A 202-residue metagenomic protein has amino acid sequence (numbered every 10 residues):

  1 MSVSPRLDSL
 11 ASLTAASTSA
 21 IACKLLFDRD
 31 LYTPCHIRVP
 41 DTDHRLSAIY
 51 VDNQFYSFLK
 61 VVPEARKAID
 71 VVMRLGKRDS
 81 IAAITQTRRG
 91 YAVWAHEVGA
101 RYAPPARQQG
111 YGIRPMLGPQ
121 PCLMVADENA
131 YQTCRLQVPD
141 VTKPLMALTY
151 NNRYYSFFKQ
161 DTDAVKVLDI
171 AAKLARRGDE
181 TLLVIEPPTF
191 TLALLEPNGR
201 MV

Functional and structural regions predicted by a protein language model:
S2-V202: Acidic/polar low-complexity segments and flexible, solvent-exposed patches
